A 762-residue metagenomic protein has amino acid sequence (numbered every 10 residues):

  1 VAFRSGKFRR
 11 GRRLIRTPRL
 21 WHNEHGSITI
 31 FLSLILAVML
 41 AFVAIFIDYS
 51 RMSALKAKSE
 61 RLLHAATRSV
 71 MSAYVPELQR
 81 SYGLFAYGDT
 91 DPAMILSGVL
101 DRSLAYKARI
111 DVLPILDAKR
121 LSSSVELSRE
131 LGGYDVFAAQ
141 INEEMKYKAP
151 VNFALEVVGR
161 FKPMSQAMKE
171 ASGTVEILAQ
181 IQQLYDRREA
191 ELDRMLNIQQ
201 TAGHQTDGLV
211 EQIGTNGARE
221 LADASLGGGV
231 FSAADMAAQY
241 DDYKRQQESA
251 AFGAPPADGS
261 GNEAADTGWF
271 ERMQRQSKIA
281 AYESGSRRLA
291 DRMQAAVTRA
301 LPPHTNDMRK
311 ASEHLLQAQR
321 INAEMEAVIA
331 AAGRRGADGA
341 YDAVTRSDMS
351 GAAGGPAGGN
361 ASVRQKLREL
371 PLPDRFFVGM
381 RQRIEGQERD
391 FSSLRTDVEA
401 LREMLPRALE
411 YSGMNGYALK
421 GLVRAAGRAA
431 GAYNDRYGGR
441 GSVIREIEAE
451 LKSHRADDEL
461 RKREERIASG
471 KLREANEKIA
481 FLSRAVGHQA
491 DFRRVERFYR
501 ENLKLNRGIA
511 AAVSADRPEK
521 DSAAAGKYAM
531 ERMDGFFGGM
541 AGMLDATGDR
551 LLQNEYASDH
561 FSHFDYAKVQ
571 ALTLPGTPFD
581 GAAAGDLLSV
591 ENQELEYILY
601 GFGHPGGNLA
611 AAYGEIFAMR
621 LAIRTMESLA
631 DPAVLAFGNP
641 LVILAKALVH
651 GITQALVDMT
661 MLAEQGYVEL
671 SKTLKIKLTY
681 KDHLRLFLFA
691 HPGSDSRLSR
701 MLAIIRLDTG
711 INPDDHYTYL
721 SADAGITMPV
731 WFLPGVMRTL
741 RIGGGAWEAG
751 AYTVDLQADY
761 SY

Functional and structural regions predicted by a protein language model:
A2-I95: Alpha-helical assembly-interface signal, strongest on the long, hydrophobic N-terminal helix that forms
P76-E77, G83-Y762: Long, compositionally biased low-complexity segments
